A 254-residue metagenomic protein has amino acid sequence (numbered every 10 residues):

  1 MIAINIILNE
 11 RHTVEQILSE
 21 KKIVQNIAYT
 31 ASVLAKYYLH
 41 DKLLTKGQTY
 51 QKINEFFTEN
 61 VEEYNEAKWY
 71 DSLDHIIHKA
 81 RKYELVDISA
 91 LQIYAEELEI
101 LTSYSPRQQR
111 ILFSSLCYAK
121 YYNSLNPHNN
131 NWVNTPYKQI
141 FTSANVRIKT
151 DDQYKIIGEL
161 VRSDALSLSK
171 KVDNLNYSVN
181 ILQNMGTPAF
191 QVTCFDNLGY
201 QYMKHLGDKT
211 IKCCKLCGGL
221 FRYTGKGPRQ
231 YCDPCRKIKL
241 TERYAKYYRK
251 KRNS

Functional and structural regions predicted by a protein language model:
M1-P106, Y137-K149, Q153-Y200, R236: Modules that initiate DNA replication and primer synthesis
Q25-N26, N131, D208: Short helix-capping and inter-helix turn/linker motifs at the boundaries of alpha-helical repeat units
T102-S143: Short helix->loop/beta-hairpin flanking segments within DNA-binding domains
N130-W132, N174-S178, G227-R229: A generic structural signal for beta-strand entry/edge sites
N197-I211, F221-K226: Short, flexible, mixed-charge glycine/proline-rich loop motifs that serve as phosphate/nucleic-acid-contacting
C214-G219, C235: Short Cys/His-rich metal-coordination motifs, predominantly Zn2+-binding knuckles/fingers
K226-T241: Cysteine-rich micro-motifs
R243-S254: Long, charge-rich boundary regions
